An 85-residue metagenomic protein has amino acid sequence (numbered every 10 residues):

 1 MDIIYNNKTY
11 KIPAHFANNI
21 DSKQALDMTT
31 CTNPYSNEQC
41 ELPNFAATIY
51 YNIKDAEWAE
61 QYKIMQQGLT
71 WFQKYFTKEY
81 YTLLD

Functional and structural regions predicted by a protein language model:
M1-E41: N-terminal prepro regions of secreted peptide precursors
Q24-Y75: Acidic, low-complexity, intrinsically disordered interaction modules
F76-T82: Acidic, proline/glycine-rich low-complexity IDRs
